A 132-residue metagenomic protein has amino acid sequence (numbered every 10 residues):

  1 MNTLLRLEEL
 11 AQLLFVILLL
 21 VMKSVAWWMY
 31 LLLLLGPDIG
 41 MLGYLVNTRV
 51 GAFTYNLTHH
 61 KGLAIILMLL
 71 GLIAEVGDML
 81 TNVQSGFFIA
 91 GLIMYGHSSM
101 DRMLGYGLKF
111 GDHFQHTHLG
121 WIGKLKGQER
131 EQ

Functional and structural regions predicted by a protein language model:
M1-Q132: N-terminal membrane-targeting hydrophobic helices
